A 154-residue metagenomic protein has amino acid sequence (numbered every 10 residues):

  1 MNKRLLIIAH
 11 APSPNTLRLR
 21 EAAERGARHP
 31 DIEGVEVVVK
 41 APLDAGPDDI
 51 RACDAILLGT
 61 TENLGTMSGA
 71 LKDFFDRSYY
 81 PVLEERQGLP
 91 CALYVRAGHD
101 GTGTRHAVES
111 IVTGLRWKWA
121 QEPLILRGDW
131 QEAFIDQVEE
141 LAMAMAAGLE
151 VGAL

Functional and structural regions predicted by a protein language model:
N2-P30: N-terminal beta1-alpha1 ligand-phosphate binding loop
I8, K40-P42, E122: Conserved beta-strand termini and adjacent loop/short-helix elements that scaffold enzyme active sites in alpha/beta
S13-P14, V95-D100, L126-Q131: Short histidine/acidic/glycine/proline-rich micro-motifs that form metal- and phosphate-coordinating active-site loops
L19, A70, T104, F134-Q137: Residues at alpha-helix caps and immediate loop-helix transition turns in enzyme cores, especially N- and C-cap
A27-G34, L83-E85: Short helix-capping segments at alpha-helix termini
P30, G46, K118-L154: Glycine-rich phosphate/pyrophosphate-binding loop and the adjoining helix
E33-D44: A short beta-strand-loop structural module common to alpha/beta enzyme folds
P42-W119: Helix-loop-strand module that forms the ligand-binding subsite of alpha/beta enzymes
